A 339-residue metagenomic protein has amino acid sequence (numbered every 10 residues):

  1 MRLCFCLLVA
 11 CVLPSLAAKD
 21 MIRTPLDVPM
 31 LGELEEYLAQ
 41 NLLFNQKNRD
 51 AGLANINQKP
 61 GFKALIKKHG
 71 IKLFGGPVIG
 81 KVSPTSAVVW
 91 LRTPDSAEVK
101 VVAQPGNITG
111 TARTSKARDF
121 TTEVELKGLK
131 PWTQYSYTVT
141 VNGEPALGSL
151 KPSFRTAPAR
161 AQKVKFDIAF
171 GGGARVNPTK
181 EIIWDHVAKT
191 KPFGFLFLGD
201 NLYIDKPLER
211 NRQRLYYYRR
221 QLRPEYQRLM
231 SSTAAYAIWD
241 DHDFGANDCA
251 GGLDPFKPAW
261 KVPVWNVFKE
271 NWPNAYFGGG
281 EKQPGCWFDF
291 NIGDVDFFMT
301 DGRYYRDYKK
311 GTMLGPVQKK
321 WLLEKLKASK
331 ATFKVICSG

Functional and structural regions predicted by a protein language model:
L3-V12: Sec-dependent N-terminal signal peptides
L13-A17: Sec/Tat signal peptide C-region and signal peptidase I cleavage site
K19-G339: Metal-dependent phosphoester/phosphodiester hydrolase catalytic core
